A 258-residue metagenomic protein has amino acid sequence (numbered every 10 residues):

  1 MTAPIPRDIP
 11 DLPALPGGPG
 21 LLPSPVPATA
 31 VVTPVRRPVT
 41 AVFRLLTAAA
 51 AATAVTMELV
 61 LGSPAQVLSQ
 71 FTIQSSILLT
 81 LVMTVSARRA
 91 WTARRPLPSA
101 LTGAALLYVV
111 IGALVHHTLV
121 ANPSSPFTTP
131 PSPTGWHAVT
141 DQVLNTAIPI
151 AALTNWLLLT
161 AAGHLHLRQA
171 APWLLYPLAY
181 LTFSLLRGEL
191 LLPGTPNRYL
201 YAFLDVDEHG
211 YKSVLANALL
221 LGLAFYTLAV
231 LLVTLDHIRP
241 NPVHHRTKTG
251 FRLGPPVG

Functional and structural regions predicted by a protein language model:
T29-T47: N-terminal membrane topogenic signal
T56-P64, T118-T129: Juxtamembrane "helix-exit" motif on the non-cytosolic side of transmembrane helices
A65-L81, L97-G103: Loop-to-helix transition at the N-terminal end of transmembrane alpha-helices
T72, H137-I150, L219: Membrane-interface loop-to-helix entry segments
R94-Y108, H166-L175: Interfacial segments of alpha-helical transmembrane regions
I111-P123, A179-L192: C-terminal TM-helix exit segments that contain a strictly Trp-centered aromatic cap at the helix terminus
P149-L165: Alpha-helical transmembrane segments in multipass membrane proteins, preferentially the mid-helix core
L191-L231, F251-G258: Membrane-interface transmembrane-helix boundary segments in multi-pass integral membrane proteins
